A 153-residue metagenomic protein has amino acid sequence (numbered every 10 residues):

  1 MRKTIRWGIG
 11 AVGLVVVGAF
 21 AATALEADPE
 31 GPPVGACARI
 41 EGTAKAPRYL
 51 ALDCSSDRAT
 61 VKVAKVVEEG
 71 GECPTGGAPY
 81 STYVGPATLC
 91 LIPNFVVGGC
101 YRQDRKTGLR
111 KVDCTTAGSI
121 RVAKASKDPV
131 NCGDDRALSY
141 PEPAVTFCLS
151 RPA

Functional and structural regions predicted by a protein language model:
M1-G13: N-terminal export and membrane-targeting signals
I5-W7, V17, A21-A153: Primary mode marks residue(s) on the alpha4-beta5-alpha5 output face of response regulator receiver
